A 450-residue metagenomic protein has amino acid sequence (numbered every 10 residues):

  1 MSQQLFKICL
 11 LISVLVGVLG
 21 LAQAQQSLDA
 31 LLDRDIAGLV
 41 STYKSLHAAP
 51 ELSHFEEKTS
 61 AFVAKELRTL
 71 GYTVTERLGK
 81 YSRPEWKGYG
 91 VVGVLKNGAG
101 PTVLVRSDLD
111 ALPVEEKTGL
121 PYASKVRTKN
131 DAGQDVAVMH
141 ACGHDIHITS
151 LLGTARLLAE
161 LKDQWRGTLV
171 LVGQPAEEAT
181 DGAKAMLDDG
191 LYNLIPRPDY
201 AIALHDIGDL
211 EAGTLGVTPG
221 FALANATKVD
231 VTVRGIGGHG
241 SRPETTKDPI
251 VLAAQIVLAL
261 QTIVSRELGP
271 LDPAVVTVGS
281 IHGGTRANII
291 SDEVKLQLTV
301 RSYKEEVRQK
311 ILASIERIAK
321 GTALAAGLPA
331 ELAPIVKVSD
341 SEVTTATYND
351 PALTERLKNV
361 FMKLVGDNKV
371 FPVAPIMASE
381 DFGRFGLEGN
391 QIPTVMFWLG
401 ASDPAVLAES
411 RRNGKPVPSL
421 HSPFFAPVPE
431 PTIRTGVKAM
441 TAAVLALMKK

Functional and structural regions predicted by a protein language model:
M1-I8: Positively charged n-region of N-terminal signal peptides that target proteins for export
I8-G20: Bacterial N-terminal signal peptides
Q25-H140, T149-G153, L157-R166: Acidic/His- and Gly-rich active-site-bordering loop/insert found across diverse amide/peptide-bond hydrolases
D33-A37, P50-A61, A141, D145 (+6 more regions): Soluble non-cytosolic domains of exported or imported proteins
L46, G93, V105, H144 (+8 more regions): Divalent metal-coordination and catalytic microenvironments
G90, R127-M139, D145-I146, L157-S280 (+1 more regions): Histidine/acidic-residue-rich, glycine-tolerant segments that coordinate divalent metal ions
V251-K450: Metal-dependent amide/peptide-bond hydrolase catalytic core, centered on the "pita-bread" metallohydrolase fold
